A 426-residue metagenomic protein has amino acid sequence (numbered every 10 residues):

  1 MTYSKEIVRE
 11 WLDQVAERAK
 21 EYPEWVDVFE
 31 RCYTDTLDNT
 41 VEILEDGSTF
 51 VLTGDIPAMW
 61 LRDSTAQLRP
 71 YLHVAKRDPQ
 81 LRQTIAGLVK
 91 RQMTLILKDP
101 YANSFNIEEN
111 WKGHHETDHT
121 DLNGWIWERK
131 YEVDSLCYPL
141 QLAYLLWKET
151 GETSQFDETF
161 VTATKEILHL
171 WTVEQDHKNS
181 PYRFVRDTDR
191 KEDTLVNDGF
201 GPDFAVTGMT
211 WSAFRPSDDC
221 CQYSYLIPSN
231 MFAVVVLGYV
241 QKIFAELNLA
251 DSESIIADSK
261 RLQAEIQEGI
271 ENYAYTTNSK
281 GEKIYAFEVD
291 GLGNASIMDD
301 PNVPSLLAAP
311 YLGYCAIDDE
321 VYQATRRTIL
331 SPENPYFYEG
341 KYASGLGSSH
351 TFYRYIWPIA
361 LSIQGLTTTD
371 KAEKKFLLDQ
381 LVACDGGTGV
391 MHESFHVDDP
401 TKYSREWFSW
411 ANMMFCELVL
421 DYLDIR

Functional and structural regions predicted by a protein language model:
M1-R62: Low-complexity, Ser/Thr/Pro/Gly-enriched N-terminal "stalk/linker" regions
M1-V26, Q80, E166-D189, Y314 (+1 more regions): Long, acidic, intrinsically disordered low-complexity segments
I7-E21, A66-P79, Y138-T153, M231-D251 (+3 more regions): Well-ordered alpha-helical scaffold segments within catalytic/enzyme domains
V28, C32, P79-L95, E152-T172 (+4 more regions): Extended, well-ordered alpha-helical scaffold segments
T36-D46, N110-D118, D203-R215, Y336 (+1 more regions): Active-site-adjacent bridging/hinge elements
P57-I85, V89-K191, S409-I425: Aromatic-rich carbohydrate-recognition surfaces in CAZymes
L61, L97-Y101, E108, T120 (+3 more regions): Extended ligand-binding clefts on enzyme/binding-domain cores
D118-G124, R129-E132, S296-A316, R354-R426: C-terminal capping/lid segments that line or modulate ligand- or cofactor-binding pockets
